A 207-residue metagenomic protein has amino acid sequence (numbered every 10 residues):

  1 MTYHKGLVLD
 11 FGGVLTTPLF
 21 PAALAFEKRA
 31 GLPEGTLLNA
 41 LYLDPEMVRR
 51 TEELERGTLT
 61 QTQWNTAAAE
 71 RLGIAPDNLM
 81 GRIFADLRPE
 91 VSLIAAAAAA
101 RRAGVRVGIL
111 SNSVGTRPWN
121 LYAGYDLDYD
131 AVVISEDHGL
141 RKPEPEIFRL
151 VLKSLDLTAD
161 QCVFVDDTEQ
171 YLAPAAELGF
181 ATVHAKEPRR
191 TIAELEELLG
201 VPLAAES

Functional and structural regions predicted by a protein language model:
M1-K5, L9, L110, V114-G115 (+1 more regions): Asp-based, Mg2+/Mn2+-dependent phosphohydrolase catalytic module
T2-A95, R102, V114: N-terminal helical cap/lid subdomain that shapes the substrate entry/recognition surface in HAD-like hydrolases
A30-G31, P76, A97, I147 (+1 more regions): Surface-exposed beta-strand edges and their flanking turn/coil or helix-capping segments
A96-A99, S154: A generic secondary-structure signal
A99-A100, R106: Conserved, well-ordered alpha-helix/loop/beta-strand core segments that scaffold catalytic motifs
A103-G104, D128: Structured helix-beta-strand junction loops
G104-V105, F180: A generic structural motif
